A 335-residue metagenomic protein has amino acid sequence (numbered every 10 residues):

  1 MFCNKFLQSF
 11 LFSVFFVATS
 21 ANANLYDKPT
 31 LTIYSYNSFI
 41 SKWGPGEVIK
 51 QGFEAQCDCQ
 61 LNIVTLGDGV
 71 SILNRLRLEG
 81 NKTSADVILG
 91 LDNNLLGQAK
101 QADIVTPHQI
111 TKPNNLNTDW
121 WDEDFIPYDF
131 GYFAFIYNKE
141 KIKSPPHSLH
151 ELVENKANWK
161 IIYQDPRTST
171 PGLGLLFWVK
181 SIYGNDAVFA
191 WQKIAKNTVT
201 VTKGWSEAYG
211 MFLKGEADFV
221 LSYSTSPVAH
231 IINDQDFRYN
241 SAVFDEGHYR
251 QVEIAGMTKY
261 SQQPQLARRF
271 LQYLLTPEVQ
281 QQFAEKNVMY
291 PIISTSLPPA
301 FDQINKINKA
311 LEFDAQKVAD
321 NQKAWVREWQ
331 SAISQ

Functional and structural regions predicted by a protein language model:
N4, A23-V87: Conserved N-terminal structural module of periplasmic/extracytoplasmic solute-binding proteins
P29-G46, G69-V70, S84-A217: Extracytoplasmic ligand-binding site segments that recognize negatively charged/polar headgroups
N94-Q98, L213, A217-R238: A ligand-binding cleft/hinge motif common to bilobed small-molecule-binding domains
V105-K112, D124-P127, H150-V153, F219 (+2 more regions): Short beta-strand->loop
N115-T118, G131, W191-A195, V201-T202 (+2 more regions): Periplasmic-binding protein-like
A134-K141, K180, Q251-Q263, Q282: A bilobed periplasmic-binding-protein/Venus flytrap-type ligand-binding module shared by bacterial periplasmic
T258-F313: Mature extracytoplasmic/periplasmic domains
A300-Q335: Extracellular/periplasmic bilobal clamshell ligand-binding domains
